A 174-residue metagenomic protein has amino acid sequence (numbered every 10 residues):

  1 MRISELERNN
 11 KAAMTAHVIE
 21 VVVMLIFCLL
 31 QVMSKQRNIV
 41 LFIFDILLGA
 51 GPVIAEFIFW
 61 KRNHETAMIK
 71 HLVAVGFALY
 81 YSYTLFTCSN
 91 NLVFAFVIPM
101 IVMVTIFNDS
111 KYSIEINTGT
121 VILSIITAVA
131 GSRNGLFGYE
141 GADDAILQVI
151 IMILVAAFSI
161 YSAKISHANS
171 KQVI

Functional and structural regions predicted by a protein language model:
M1-E7: Short, Lys/Arg-rich, polar N-terminal cytosolic tail immediately upstream of the first transmembrane signal-anchor
E7, W60, A168-I174: Inter-domain helical "communication" segments and dimerization helices that couple sensory or membrane-embedded modules
N9-A13, K70, D144, K171: Alpha-helical transmembrane segments of multi-pass integral membrane proteins
A12-S89, F96-V102, T120-I122: Hydrophobic transmembrane alpha-helices and their membrane-interface boundaries in multi-pass, membrane-anchored
I26-L48, I106, S110-K171: Alpha-helical transmembrane segments and their interfaces in multipass membrane proteins
N90-L92, G135-L136: Interfacial non-cytosolic loop connecting adjacent transmembrane helices
V93-F94, E115: Alpha-helix N-cap/helix-start motif
